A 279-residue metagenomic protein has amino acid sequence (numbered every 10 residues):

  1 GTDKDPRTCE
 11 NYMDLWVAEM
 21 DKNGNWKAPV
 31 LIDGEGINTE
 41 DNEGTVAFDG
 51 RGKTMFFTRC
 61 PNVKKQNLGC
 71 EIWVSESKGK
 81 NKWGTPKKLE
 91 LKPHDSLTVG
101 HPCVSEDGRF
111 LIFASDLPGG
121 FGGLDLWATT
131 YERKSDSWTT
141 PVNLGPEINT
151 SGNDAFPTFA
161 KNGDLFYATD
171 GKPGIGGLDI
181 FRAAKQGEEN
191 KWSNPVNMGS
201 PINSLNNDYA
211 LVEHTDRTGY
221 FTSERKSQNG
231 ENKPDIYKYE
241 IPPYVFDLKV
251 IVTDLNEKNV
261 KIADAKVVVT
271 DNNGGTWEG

Functional and structural regions predicted by a protein language model:
G1-I251, L255-K261, K266-V268, G275-E278: Short, conserved micro-motifs composed of acidic
